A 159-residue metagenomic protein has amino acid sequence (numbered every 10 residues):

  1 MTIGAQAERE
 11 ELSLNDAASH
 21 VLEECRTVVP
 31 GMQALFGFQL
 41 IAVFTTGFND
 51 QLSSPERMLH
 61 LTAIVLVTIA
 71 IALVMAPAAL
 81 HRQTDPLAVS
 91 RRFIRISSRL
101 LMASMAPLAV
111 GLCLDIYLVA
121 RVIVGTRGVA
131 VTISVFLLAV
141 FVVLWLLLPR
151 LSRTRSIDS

Functional and structural regions predicted by a protein language model:
M1-E24, V28-P30, A34, I41-I64 (+2 more regions): Cytosol-facing regions at membranes
